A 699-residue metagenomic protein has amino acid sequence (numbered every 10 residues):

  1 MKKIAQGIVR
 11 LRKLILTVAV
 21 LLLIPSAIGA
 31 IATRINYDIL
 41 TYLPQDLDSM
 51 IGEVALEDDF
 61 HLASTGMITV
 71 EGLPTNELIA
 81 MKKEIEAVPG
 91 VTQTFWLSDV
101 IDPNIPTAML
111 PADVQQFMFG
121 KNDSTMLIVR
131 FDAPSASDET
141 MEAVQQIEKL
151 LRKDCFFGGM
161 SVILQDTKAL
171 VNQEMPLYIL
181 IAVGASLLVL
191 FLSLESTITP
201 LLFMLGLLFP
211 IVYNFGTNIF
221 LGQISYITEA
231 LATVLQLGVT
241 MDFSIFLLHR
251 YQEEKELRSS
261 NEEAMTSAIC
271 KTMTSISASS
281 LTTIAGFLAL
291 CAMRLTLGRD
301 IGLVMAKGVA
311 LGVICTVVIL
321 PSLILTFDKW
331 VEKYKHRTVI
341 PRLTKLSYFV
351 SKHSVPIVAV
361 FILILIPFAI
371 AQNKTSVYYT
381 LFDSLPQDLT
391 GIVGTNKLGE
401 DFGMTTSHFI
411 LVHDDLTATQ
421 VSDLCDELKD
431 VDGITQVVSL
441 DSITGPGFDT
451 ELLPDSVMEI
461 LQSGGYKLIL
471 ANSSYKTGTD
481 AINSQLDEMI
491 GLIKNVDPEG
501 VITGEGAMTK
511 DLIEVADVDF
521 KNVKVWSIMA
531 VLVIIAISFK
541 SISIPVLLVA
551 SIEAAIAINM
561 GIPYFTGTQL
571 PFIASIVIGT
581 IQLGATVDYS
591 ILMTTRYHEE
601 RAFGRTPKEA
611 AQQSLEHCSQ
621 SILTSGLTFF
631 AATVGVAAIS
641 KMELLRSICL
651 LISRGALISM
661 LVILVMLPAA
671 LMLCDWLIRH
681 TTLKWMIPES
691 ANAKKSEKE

Functional and structural regions predicted by a protein language model:
M1-I35, T41, V91, A112 (+2 more regions): Membrane-embedded transmembrane helical bundles of large multi-pass transporters/channels
Q45-L164, S376-I544, A550-Q569: Structured non-transmembrane domains adjacent to transmembrane bundles in polytopic membrane proteins
